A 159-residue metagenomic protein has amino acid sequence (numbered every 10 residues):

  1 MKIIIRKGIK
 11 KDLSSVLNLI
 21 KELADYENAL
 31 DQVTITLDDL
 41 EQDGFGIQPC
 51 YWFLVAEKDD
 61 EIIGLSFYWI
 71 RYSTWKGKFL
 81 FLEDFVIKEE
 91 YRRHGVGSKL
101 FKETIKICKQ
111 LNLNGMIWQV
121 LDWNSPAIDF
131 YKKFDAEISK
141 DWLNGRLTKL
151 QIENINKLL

Functional and structural regions predicted by a protein language model:
I4-V16: A short beta-loop-alpha structural element at the N-terminal edge of CoA-dependent acyl/N-acetyltransferase catalytic
L17-D43: Conserved GNAT-fold acetyl-CoA-binding loop/helix
G44-L54: A short helix-loop-beta-strand connector motif used in the catalytic cores of GNAT acetyltransferases and, in some
V55, E61-W69: Conserved beta-strand in the GNAT
R93-K106, K133: Conserved acetyl-CoA-binding loop-helix of GNAT-fold acetyltransferases
S98, Q110, D122-K140: Conserved active-site alpha-helix within GNAT-family acetyltransferase domains
K109-Q119: Conserved GNAT acetyl-CoA-binding A-motif
W118-A127, R146-K149: Conserved beta-strand-loop-alpha-helix junction that forms the acyl-donor binding cleft
